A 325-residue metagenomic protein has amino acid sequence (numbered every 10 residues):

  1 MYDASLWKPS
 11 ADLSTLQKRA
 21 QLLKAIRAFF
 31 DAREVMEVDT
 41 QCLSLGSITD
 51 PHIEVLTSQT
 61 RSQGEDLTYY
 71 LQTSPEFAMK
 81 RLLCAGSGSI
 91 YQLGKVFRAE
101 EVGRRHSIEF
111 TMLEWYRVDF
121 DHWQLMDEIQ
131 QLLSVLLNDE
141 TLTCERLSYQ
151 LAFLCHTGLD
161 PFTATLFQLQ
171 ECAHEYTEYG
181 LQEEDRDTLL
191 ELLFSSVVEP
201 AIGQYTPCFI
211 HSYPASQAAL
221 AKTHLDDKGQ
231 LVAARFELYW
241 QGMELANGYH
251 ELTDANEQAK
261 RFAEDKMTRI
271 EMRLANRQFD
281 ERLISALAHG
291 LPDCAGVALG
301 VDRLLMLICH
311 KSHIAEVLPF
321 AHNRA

Functional and structural regions predicted by a protein language model:
M1-Q124, E178-L181, E199: Class II aminoacyl-tRNA synthetase-like tRNA-binding/catalytic domains
L16-A20, K24, E37, T73 (+12 more regions): Conserved structured core elements
M36, E54, L67-Y69, S89 (+8 more regions): Structural beta-strand/beta-sheet cores of well-ordered domains, especially the beta-sheet scaffolds that support
M126-L136: Short amphipathic C-terminal alpha-helix that caps PH/PH-like domains
V135-L245, E264-L291: Metal-assisted phosphate- and nucleotidyl-transfer catalytic regions
N256-C309, I314-A325: Active-site pocket scaffolds in enzymes
